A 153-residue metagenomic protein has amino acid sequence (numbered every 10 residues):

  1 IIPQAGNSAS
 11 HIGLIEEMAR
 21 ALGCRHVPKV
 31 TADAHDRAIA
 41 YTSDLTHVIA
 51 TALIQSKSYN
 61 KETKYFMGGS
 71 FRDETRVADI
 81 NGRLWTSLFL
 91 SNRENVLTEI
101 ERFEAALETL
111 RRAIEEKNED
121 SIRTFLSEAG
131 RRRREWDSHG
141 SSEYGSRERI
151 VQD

Functional and structural regions predicted by a protein language model:
I1-V77: Internal alpha-helical scaffold of NAD(P)-dependent oxidoreductase catalytic cores
C24-V27, N118, D153: Generic low-polarity alpha-helical segments
E62-R133: Interdomain hinge/lid region at the active-site interface of Rossmann-like NAD(P)-dependent oxidoreductases
E135-E143: Amphipathic alpha-helical coiled-coil segments
S142, I150-D153: A conserved regulatory-domain signal marking ACT and ACT-like small-molecule sensing domains and adjacent regulatory
